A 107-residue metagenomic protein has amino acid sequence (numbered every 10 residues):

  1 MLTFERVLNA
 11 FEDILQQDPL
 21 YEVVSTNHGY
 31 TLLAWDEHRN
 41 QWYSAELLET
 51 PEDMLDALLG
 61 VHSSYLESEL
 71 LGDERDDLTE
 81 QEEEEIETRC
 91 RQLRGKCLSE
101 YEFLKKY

Functional and structural regions predicted by a protein language model:
M1-L2, R39-D53: A short, exposed loop/beta-hairpin motif centered on an aromatic-Gly-Thr core
M1-L20, L59-E80, I86, C90-Y107: Negatively charged, low-complexity tracts enriched in Asp/Glu with abundant Ser/Thr
P19-W42, V61: Short aromatic-glycine-(Arg/Gly/Cys) micro-motifs in beta-strand/loop hairpins
A34-E37, L47, T79: Solvent-exposed, well-ordered amphipathic alpha-helical segments that flank/support binding or catalytic loops
E37-A45, E85-R91: Short, charged low-complexity intrinsically disordered segments located at boundaries of structured domains
